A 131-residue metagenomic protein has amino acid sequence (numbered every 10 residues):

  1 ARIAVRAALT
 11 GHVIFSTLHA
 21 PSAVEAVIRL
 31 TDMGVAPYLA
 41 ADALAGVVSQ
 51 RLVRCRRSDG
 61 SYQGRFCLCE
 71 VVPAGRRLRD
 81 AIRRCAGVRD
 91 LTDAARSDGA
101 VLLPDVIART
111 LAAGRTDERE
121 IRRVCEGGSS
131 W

Functional and structural regions predicted by a protein language model:
A1-W131: Short, flexible helix-loop junctions that flank or precede catalytic/ligand sites
